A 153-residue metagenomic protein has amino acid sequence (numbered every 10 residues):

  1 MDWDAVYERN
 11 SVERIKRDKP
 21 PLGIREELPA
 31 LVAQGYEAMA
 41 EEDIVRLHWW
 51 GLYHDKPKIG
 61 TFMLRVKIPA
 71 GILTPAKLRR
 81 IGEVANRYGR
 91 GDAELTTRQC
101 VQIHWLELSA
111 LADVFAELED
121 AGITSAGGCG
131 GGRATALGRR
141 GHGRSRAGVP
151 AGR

Functional and structural regions predicted by a protein language model:
M1-L64, A76, R80, V84: Iron-sulfur (Fe-S) cluster-binding modules
A33-M39, T61-R153: Small-residue-enriched alpha-helical segments and adjacent helix-cap loops that form tight helix-helix packing
